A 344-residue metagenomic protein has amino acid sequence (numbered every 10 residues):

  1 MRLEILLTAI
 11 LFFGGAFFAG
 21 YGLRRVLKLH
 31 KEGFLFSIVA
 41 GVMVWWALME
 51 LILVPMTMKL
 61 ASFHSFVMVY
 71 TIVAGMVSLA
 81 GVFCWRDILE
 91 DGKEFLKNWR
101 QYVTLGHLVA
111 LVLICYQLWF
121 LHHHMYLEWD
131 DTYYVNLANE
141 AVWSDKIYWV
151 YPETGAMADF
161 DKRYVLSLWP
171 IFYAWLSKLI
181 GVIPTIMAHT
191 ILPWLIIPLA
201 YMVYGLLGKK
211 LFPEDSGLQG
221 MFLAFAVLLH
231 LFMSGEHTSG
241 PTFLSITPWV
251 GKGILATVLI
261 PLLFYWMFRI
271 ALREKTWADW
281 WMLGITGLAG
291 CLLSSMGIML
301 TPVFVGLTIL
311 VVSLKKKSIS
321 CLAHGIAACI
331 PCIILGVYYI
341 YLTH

Functional and structural regions predicted by a protein language model:
M1-L96, C321, I333-I340: Membrane-embedded, hydrophobic transmembrane alpha-helices
L11-F18, Y70-G75, L195, L199 (+1 more regions): Membrane-embedded alpha-helical segments of multi-pass membrane proteins, especially the transmembrane helices
L29-W45, V103-T104, S216-L223, T276-L283 (+1 more regions): Membrane-interfacial loop-to-transmembrane alpha-helix junctions, especially the N-terminal start
Y102-W129, C329-L342: Transmembrane signal-anchor helices characteristic of membrane glycosylation enzymes that use polyprenol
L113-H230, S239-T247, I254, V258: Active-site lumenal/periplasmic loops and adjacent helix-entry segments of GT-C-fold, multi-pass membrane
I260-A278: Membrane-interface transmembrane helices that cradle and orient dolichyl/undecaprenyl
D279-S295: Membrane-interface alpha helices of multi-pass inner-membrane proteins
T301-I326: Perimembrane helix-loop-helix junctions
